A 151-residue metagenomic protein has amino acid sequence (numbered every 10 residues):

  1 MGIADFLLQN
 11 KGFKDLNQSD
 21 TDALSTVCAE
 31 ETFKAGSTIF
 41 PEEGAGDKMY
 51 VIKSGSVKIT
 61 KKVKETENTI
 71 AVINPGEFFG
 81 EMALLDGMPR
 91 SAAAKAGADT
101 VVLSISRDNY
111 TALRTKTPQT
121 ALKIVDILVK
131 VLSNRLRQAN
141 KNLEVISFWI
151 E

Functional and structural regions predicted by a protein language model:
M1-E151: Cytosolic regulatory regions built on CNB/CRP/Popeye-like sensor folds
